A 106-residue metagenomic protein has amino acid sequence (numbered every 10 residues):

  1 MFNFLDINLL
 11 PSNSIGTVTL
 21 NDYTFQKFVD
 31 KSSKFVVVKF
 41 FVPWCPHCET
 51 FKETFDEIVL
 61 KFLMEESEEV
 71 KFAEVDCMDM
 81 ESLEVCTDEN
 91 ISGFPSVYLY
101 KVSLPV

Functional and structural regions predicted by a protein language model:
M1-F35, E68-M80, E84-S92, S96-V106: N-terminal leader/targeting and pre-domain segments
K31, P43, F51, E66-E69: N-terminal interaction/assembly modules
K39-C45: Aromatic-flanked redox-active Cys/Sec active sites in thiol-based oxidoreductases, especially the WC-centered
P46-C48, L83-E84: A generic structural signal for short coil/turn motifs at secondary-structure boundaries
H47-E65: Typically the conserved alpha-helix immediately C-terminal to a functionally engaged Cys/Sec in thioredoxin-like
